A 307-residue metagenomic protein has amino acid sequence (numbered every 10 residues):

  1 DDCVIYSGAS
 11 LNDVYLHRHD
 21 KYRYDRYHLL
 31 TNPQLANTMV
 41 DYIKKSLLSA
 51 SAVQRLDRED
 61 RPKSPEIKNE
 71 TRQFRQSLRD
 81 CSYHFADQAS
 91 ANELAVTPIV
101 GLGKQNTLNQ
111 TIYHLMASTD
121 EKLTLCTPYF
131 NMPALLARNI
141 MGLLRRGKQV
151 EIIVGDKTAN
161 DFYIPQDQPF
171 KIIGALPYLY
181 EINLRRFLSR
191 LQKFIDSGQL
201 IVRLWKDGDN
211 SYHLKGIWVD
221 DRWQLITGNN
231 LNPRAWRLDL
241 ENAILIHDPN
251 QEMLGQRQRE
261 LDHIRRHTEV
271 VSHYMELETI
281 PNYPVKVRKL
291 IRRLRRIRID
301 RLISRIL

Functional and structural regions predicted by a protein language model:
C3, A9, L29, K122 (+2 more regions): PLD/PLD-like phosphodiesterase catalytic module centered on the HKD motif
C3-T119, T158-D220, W236: HKD-type phospholipase D/PLD-like phosphodiesterase module
I99, C126-T127: Short, contiguous strand/loop micro-motifs
N109, T124-L125: A long, hydrophobic alpha-helical segment
